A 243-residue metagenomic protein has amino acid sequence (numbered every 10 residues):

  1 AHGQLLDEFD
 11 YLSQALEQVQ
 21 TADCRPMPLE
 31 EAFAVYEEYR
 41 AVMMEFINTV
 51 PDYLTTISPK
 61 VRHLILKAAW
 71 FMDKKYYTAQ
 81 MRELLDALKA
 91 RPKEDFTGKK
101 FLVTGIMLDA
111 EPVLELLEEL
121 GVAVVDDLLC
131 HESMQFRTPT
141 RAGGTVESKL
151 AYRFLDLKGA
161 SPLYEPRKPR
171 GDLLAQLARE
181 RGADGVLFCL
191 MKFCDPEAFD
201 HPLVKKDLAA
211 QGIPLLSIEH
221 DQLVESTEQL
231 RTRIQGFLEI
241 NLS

Functional and structural regions predicted by a protein language model:
A1-Q4, S133-T140, S226-Q229: Short, charged, surface-exposed secondary-structure boundary motifs
L5-A15, T145-D156, I234-S243: A polyampholytic, Gly/Pro-enriched intrinsically disordered region
L6-R137: A charged, amphipathic alpha-helical module
E8, L12, L173, V204-D207 (+1 more regions): A general structural detector for well-ordered alpha-helical segments in enzyme core domains, enriched
V103-A110, K192-F199, V224-E225: Gly/Ser/Thr-rich loops at beta-strand to alpha-helix junctions that form or flank small-molecule/cofactor-binding
G105-L177: Redox- and metal-dependent alpha/beta enzyme cores, enriched for Fe-S-associated oxidoreductases and cofactor-handling
E165-Q211: C-terminal hydrophobic structural anchor segments that stabilize assembly/packing rather than catalytic chemistry
H201-S243: Peripheral docking tails and interdomain loops at the edges of cofactor- or intermediate-handling domains
